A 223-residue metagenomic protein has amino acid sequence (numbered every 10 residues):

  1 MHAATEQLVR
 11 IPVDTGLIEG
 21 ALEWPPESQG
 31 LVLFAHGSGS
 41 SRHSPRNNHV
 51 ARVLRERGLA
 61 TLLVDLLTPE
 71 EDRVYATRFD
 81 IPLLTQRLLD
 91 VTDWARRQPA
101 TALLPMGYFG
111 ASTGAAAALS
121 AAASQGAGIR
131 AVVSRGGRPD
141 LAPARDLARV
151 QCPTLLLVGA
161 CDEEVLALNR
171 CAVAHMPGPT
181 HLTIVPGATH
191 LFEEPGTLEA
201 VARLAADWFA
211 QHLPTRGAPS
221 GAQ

Functional and structural regions predicted by a protein language model:
L8-L104, L191-G196, A200-V201: Serine-hydrolase catalytic machinery in alpha/beta-hydrolase-like enzymes
G107-G110, R135: Short beta-strand immediately N-terminal to the catalytic nucleophile in serine-hydrolase-like folds
F109-A118: Gly/Ala-rich beta-loop-alpha elbow adjacent to hydrolase catalytic centers
A127-P139: A conserved short beta-strand
V150, L156-V158: Short beta-strand/loop motif that positions the catalytic acidic residue of the alpha/beta-hydrolase fold
E163-L168: Conserved alpha/beta-hydrolase "acid-adjacent" motif
M176-L191: Catalytic histidine neighborhood in serine/cysteine hydrolases with alpha/beta-hydrolase-type architecture
A188, G196-Q223: Catalytic active-site module of serine/aspartate enzymes centered on a nucleophile-bearing elbow/loop
